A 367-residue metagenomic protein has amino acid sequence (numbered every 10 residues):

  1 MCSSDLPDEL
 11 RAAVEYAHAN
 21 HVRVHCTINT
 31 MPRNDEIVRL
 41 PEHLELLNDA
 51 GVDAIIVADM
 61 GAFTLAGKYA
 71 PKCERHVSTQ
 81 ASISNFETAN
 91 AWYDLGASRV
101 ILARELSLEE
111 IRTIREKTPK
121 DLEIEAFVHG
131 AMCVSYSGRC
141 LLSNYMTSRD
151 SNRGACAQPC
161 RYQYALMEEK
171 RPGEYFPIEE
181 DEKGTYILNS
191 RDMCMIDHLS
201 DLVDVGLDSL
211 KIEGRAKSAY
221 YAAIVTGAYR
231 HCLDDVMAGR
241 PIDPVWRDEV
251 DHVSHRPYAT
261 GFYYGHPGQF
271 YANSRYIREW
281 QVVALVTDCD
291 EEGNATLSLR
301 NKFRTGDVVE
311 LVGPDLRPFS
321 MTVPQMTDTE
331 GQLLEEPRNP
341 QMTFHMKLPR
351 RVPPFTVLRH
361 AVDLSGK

Functional and structural regions predicted by a protein language model:
M1-S3: Short, small-residue-biased leader/transition segments that mark boundaries at the very start of proteins
A13-P41, L46-N48, E74, N90-Y93 (+2 more regions): Surface-exposed amphipathic alpha-helical tracts and adjacent flexible/coil segments at the periphery of soluble enzymes
C26-T27, V57, V77-T79: Short beta-strand elements of ligand-binding domains
V38, C73-S84: Gly/Gly-Pro- and Ser/Thr-rich, intrinsically disordered tail segments characteristic of DNA damage-repair and tolerance
G61-A62: Alpha-helix capping/helix-boundary segments
A70: Conserved phosphotransfer cores of two-component systems
